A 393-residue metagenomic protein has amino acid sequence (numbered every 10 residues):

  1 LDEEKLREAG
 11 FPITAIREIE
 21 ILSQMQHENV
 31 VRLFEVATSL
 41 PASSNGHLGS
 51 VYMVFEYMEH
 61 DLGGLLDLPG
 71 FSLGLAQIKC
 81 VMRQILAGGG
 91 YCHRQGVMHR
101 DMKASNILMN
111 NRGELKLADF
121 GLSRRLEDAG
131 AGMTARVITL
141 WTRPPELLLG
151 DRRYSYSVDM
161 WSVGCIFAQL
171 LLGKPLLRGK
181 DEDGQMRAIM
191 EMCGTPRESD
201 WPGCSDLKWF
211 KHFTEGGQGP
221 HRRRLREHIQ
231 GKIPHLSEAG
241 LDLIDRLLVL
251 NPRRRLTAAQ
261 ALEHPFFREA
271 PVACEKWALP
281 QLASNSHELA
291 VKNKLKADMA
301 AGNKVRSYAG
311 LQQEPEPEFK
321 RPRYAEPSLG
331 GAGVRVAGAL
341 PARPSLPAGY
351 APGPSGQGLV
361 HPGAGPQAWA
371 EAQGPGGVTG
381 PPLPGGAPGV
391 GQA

Functional and structural regions predicted by a protein language model:
L1-Q26, S44: Conserved N-lobe beta3->alphaC-helix segment of eukaryotic protein kinase catalytic domains
Q26-A37: Conserved HxN/HPN-centered segment at the entrance to the catalytic loop of eukaryotic protein kinase-like domains
H47-D61: Conserved short submotifs of the Hanks-type protein kinase catalytic core that shape the nucleotide-binding pocket
V81-M82: Activation segment signature within eukaryotic-like protein kinase domains
H93-M109: Catalytic-loop of the protein kinase fold
P196-D245: C-terminal lobe substrate-recognition/regulatory segment of protein kinase catalytic domains
V272-R343, G349-G356, W369: C-terminal intrinsically disordered, low-complexity extensions immediately downstream of enzyme catalytic cores
